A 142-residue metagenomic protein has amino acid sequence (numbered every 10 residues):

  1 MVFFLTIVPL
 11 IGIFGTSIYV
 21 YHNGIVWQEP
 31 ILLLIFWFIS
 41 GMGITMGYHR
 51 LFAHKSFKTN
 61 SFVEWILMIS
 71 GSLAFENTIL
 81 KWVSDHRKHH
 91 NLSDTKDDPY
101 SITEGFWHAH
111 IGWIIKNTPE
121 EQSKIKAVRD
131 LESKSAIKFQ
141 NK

Functional and structural regions predicted by a protein language model:
M1-K142: Non-catalytic, topology-defining segments of multipass membrane proteins
